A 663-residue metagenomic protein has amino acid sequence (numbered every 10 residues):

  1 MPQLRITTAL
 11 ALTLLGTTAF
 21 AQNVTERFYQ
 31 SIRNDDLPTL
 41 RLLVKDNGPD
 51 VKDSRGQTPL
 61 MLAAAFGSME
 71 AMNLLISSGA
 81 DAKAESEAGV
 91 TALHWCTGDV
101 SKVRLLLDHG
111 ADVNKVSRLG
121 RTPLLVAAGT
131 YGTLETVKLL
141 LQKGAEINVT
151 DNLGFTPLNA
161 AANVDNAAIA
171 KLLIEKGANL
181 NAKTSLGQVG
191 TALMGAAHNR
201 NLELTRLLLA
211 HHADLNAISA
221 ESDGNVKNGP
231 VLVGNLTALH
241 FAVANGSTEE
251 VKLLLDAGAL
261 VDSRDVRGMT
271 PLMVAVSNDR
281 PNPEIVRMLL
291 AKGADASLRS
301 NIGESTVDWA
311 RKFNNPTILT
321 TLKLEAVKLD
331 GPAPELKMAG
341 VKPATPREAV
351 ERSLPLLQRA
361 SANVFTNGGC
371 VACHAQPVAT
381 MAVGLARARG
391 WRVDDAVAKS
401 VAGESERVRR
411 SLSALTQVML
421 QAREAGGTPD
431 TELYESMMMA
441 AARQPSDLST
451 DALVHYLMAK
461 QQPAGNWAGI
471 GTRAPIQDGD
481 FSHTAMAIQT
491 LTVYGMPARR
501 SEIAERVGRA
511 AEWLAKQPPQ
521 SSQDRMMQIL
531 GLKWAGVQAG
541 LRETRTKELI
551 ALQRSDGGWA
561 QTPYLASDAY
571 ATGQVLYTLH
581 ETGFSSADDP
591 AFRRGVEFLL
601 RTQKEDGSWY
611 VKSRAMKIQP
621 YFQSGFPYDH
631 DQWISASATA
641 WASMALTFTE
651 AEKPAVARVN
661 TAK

Functional and structural regions predicted by a protein language model:
M1-T8: Bacterial N-terminal signal peptides that target proteins for export
T8-T17: Bacterial N-terminal signal peptides
F20-D46, S54-Q57, N73, S77 (+12 more regions): Intrinsically disordered, low-complexity regulatory segments in ankyrin-centric signaling systems
V24, G56, G89, G120 (+6 more regions): Start-of-repeat signature of ankyrin repeats
Q30-D35, L62-S68, W95-V100, V126-T133 (+6 more regions): Ankyrin repeat A-helix N-terminal signature
D36-V44, S68-I76, V100-D108, G132-Q142 (+5 more regions): Ankyrin repeat structural motif
P59-A63, M72-L75, A82, L106 (+15 more regions): Hydrophobic packing within well-folded, soluble alpha/beta domains
G79, K83, A88, N114 (+9 more regions): Preference for long, amphipathic alpha-helical scaffolds in soluble/luminal domains and all-alpha bundles
